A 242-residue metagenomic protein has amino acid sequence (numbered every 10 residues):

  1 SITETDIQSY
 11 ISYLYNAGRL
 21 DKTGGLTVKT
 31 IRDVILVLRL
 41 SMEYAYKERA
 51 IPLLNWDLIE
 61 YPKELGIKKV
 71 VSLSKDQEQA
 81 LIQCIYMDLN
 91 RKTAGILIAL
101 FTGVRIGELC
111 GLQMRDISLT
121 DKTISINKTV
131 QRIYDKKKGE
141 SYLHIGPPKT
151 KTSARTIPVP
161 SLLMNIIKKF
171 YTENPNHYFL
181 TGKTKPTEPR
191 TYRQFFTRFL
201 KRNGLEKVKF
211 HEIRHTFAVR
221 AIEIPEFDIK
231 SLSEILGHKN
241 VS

Functional and structural regions predicted by a protein language model:
S1-E43, E48-A50, I67, K185-T191 (+1 more regions): N-terminal core-binding DNA-recognition domain of tyrosine site-specific recombinases/integrases
I7, L38-S41, I59, L81 (+4 more regions): Conserved hydrophobic/aromatic pocket- or pore-lining residues that grip, position, or stack substrates in active sites
G25-V28, R32-V34, K47, I51-L53 (+3 more regions): Basic, Lys/Arg- and aromatic-enriched nucleic-acid-binding interface segment
K29, K47, L97, F101 (+3 more regions): C-terminal catalytic core of tyrosine-transesterase DNA break-rejoin enzymes
A50-L54, K63-Q83, N127, I133-P160 (+1 more regions): DNA breakage-rejoining catalytic core of tyrosine-based enzymes
L65, S72, V130, M164 (+1 more regions): Catalytic-site neighborhood detector that most strongly recognizes the C-terminal catalytic loop/helix of tyrosine
K69, Y86-M87, H144-A154, L180-T187 (+1 more regions): Short, contiguous acidic/charged loop-to-helix segments that flank catalytic cores in large enzymes
D76, P158-E206: Active-site/catalytic core of tyrosine-dependent DNA strand-transfer enzymes
